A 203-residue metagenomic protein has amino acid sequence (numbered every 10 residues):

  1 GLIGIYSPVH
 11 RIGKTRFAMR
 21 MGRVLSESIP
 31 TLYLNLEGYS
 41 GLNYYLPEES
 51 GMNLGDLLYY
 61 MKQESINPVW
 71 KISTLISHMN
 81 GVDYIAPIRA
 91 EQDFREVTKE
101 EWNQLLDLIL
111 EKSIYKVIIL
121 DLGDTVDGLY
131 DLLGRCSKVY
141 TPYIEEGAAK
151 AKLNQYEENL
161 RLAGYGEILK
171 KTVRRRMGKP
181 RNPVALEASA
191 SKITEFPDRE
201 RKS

Functional and structural regions predicted by a protein language model:
G1-L2, T194: Short boundary/hinge segments that flank catalytic cores
L2-G38, L42-Y45: Walker A/P-loop phosphate-binding motif and the immediately C-terminal alpha-helix
I3, L32-L34, D83-I85, K138-Y140 (+1 more regions): Hydrophobic/aromatic beta-strand patches that form the interior of the parallel beta-sheet core in alpha/beta enzyme
P8, L36-E37, P87-I88, L122-G123: Fold-independent oxyanion-binding glycine-rich loops and adjacent beta-strand/coil segments at enzyme active sites
H10-G13, R89-V97, T125-D127, E145-K150: Short acidic, S/G/P-rich loop/turn micro-motifs used as interaction or catalytic elements
S28-Y84: Phosphate-binding loop that captures ATP/GTP phosphates
E64-M79, A86-L122: Cytosolic-facing regulatory segments adjacent to core modules
Q104-E195: Conserved catalytic-core segment of NTP-binding enzymes
